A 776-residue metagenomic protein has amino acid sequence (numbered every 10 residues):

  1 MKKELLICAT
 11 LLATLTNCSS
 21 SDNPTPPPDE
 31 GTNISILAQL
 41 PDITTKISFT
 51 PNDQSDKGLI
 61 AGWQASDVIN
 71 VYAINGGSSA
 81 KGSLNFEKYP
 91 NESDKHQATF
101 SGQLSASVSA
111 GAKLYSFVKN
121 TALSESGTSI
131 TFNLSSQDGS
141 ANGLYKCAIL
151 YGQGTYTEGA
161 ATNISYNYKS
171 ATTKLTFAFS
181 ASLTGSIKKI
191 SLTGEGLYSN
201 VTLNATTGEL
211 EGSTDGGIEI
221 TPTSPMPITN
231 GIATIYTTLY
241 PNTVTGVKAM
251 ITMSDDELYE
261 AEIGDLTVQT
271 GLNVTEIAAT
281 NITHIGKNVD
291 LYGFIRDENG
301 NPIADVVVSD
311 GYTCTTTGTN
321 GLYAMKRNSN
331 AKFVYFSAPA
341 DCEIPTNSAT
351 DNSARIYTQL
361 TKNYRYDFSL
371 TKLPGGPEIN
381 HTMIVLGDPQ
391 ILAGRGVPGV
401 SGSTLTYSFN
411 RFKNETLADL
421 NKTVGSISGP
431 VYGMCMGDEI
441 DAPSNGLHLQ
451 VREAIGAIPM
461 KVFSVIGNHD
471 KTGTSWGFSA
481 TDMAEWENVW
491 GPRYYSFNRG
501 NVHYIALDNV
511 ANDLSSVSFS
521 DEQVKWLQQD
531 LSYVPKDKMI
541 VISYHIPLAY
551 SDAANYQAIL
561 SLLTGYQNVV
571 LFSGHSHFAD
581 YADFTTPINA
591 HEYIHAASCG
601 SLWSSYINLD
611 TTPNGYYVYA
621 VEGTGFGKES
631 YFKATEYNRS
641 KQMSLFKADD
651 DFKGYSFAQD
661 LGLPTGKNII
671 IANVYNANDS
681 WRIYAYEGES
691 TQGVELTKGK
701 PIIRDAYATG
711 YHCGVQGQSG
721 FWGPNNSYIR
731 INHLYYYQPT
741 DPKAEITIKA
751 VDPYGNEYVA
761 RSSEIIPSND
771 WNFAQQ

Functional and structural regions predicted by a protein language model:
C18-V289, E298: Sec-type signal peptide cleavage vicinity
I69-V71, I190-L192, V306-D310, I683-A685: Hydrophobic beta-strand segments
N91-G102, I228-I235, M460, R704-Y737: Aromatic sugar-binding surface patches on proteins that engage polysaccharides or sugar-phosphate polymers
T121-T131, T252-E260, D310, A331-I356: A short, solvent-exposed loop/turn motif at the edges and junctions of modular extracellular/periplasmic domains
T234-Y236, G318-N328, L734-Y736: Short, surface-exposed beta-strand/beta-hairpin micro-motifs centered on an aromatic residue
D290, D297, N347-S444: N-terminal active-site segment of His-dependent metallophosphoesterases
A340-N347, N352-N363, D367, N445-Q528 (+3 more regions): Extended active-site neighborhood of metal-dependent phosphoesterases/phosphodiesterases
A590-A677, W681-E687, R730-R761: Binuclear metal-dependent phosphoesterase catalytic core
